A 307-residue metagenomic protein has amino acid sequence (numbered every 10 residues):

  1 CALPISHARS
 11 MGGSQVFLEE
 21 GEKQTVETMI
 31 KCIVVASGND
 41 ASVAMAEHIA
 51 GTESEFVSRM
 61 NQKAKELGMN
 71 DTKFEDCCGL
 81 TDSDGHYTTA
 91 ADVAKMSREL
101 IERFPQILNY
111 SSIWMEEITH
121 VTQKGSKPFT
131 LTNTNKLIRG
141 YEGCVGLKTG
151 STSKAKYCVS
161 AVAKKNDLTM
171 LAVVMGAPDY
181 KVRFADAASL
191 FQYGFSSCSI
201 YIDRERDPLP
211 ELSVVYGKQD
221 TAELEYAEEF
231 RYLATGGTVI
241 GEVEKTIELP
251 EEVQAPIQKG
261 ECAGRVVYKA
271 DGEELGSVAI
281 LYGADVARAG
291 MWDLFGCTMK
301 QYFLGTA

Functional and structural regions predicted by a protein language model:
A2-E102: Active-site-adjacent loops and short helices of periplasmic peptidoglycan-processing enzymes
M69, D84-Y87, A91-A307: Domain-terminus/edge residues, biased toward the C-terminal soluble/receptor-binding domains of extracytoplasmic
